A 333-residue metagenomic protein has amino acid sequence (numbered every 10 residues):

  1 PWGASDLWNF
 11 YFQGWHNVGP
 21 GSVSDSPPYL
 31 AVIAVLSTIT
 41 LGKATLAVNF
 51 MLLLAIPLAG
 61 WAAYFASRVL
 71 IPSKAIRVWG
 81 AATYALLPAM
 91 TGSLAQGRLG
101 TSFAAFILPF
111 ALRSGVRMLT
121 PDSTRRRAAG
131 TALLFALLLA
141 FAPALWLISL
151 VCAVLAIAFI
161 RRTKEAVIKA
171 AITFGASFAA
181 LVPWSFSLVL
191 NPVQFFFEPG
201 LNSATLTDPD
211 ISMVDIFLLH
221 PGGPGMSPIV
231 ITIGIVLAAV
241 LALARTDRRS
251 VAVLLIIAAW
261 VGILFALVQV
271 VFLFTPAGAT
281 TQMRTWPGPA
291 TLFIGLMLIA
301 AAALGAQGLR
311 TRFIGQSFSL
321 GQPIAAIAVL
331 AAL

Functional and structural regions predicted by a protein language model:
P1-A59, A82, L87-S93, L99-G100: Membrane-interface coil-to-helix junctions
N9-P20, K169-V251, F272, G288: Periplasmic/ER-lumenal interhelical loops and adjacent helix-loop junctions in multi-pass membrane proteins
H16-N17, M90-S102, A204-T205, V251-Q322: Membrane-helix boundary/interfacial segments in multi-pass membrane proteins
S26-V32, L41, L46-A63, L147-I148 (+2 more regions): Hydrophobic alpha-helical transmembrane segments
I56-L70, A75-R162, A170-S185: Membrane-embedded helix bundles of polyisoprenyl
L70, V116-A128, A158-I168, P276 (+1 more regions): Membrane-interface junctions at the ends of membrane-embedded or membrane-associated helices
I107-R113, I148-L155, A180, I231-V240 (+1 more regions): Hydrophobic cores of alpha-helical transmembrane segments in multi-pass inner/ER membrane proteins, independent
A142, S177-P183, S319-L333: Internal/C-terminal transmembrane anchor helices
